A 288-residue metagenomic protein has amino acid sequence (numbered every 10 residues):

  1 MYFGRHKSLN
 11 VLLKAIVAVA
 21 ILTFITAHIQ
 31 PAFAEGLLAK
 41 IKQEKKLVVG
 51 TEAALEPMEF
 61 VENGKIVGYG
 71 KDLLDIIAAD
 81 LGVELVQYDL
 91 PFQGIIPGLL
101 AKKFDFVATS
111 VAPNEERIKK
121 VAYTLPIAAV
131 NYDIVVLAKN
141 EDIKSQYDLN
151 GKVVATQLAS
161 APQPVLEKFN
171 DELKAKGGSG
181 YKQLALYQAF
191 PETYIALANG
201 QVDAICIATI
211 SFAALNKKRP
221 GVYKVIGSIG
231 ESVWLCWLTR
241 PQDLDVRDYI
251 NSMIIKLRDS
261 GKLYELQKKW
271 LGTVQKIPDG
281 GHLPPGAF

Functional and structural regions predicted by a protein language model:
E35-G36, A161-G177, Y181-L184, K224-V225 (+1 more regions): Ligand-binding clefts/hinges and TM-proximal coupling segments of bilobed small-molecule sensing domains
E35-S110, Y249-I250: Extracytoplasmic small-molecule ligand-binding "clamshell" domains of the periplasmic binding protein/Venus flytrap
L47-V48, G82-E84, L100-T109, K152-V153 (+3 more regions): Alpha-to-beta junction loops
A53, A128-V136, N216-I255, T273-F288: Periplasmic-binding protein-like
V61, L74-V83, P162-L186, N216-P220: Ligand-binding cleft/hinge of the Venus flytrap
V86-P97, G180-I195, E231-V233: Short helix-initiation/N-cap motifs at beta->coil->alpha
G94, V111-K119, P164-E172, P191 (+1 more regions): A ligand-binding cleft/hinge motif common to bilobed small-molecule-binding domains
L137-V154: Flexible hinge/capping segments at coil-to-helix
